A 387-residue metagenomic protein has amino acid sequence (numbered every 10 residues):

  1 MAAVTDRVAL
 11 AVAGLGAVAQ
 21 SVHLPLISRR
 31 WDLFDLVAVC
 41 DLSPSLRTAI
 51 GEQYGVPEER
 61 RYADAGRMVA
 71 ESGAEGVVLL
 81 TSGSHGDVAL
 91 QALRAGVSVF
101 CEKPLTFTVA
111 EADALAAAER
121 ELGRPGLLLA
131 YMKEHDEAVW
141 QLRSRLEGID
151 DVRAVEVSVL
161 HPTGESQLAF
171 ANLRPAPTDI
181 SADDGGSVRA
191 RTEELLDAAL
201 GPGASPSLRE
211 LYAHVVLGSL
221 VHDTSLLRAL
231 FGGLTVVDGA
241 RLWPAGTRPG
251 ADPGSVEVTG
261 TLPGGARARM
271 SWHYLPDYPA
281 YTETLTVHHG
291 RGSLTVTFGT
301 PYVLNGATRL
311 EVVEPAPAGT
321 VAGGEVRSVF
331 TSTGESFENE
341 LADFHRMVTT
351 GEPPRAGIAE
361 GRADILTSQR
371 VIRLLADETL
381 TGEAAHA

Functional and structural regions predicted by a protein language model:
M1-V56: N-terminal Rossmann-like dinucleotide-binding module
A2-A3, G76-V77, D343-A387: C-terminal helix-rich "cap/oligomerization" subdomain common to oxidoreductases
D6, Y54-F100, P104-A118: Beta-loop-alpha module in the N-terminal Rossmann-like domain of NAD(P)-dependent dehydrogenases, especially those
F34-A38, E58, E75-V77, H214: Short active-site oxyanion
C101-E102, L127-L129, V296: Hydrophobic residues in well-ordered beta-strands that form the structural core
F107-R189: A contiguous active-site-proximal alpha/beta segment in oxidoreductase catalytic domains
A130-E137, Q167-L234: Mid-domain beta-loop-alpha active-site segment that forms a flexible, acidic cofactor/metal-binding surface
S207-P301, T331, E338-G351, Q369 (+1 more regions): Contiguous beta-strand/loop segments that form the cofactor/metal-binding neighborhood of enzyme cores
